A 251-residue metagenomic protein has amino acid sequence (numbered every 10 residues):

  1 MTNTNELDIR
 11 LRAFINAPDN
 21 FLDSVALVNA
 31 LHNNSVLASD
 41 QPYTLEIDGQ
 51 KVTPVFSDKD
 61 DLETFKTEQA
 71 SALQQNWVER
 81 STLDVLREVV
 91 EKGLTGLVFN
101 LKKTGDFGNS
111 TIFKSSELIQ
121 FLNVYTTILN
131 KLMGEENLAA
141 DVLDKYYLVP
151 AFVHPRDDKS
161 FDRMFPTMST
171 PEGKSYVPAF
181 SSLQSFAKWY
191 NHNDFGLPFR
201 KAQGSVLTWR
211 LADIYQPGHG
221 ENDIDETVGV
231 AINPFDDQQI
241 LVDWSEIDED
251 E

Functional and structural regions predicted by a protein language model:
M1-E251: An interfacial alpha-helical scaffold signature
